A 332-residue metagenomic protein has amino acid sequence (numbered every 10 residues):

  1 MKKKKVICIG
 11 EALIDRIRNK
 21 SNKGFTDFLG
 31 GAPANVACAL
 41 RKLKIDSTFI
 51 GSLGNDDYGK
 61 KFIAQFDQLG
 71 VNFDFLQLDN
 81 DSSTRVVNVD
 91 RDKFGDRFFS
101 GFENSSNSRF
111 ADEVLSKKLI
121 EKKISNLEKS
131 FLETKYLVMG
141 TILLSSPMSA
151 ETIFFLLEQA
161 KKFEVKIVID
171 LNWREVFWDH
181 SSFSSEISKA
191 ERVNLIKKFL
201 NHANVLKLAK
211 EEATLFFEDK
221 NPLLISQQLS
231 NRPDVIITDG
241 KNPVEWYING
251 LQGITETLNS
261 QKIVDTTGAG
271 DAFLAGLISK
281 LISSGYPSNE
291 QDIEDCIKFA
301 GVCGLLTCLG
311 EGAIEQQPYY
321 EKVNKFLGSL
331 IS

Functional and structural regions predicted by a protein language model:
M1-K5, E158-K162, E218-S332: Conserved phosphate-binding/catalytic region of the ribokinase-like
M1-N72, F99: Glycine-rich phosphate/adenosyl-contacting loop at the front of the ribokinase-like
A12, A32, I142, L171 (+1 more regions): Active-site metal-binding loops of divalent metal-dependent hydrolases
D46-T141, N324-S332: Conserved N-terminal subdomain of the carbohydrate kinase-like
S47, F73, V165-I167, V235: Hydrophobic anchor at the start of a short beta-strand that flanks the dinucleotide cofactor-binding loop
F75, N204-V205, D234: Well-ordered beta-strand positions
K129-S130, K198-F199, Q228: Structural alpha-helical scaffold elements that stabilize or flank donor/cofactor-binding regions in carbohydrate
Y136-I225, N242-P243: Conserved beta-alpha-beta core of the PfkB/ribokinase-like small-molecule kinase fold
